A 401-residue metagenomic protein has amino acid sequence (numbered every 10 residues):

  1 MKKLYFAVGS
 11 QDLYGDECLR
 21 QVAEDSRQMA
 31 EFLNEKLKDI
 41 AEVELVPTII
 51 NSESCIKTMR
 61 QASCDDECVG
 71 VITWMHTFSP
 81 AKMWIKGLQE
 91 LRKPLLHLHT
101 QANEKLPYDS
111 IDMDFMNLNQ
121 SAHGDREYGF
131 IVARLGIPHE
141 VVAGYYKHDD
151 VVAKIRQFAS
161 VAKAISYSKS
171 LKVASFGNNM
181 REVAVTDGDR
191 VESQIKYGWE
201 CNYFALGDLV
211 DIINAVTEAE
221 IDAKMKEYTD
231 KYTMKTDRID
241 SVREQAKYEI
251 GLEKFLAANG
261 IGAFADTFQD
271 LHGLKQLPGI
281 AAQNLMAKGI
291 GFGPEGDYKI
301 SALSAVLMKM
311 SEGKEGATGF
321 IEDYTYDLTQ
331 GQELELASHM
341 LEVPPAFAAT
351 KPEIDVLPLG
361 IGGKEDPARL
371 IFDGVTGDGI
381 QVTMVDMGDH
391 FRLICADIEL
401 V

Functional and structural regions predicted by a protein language model:
M1-A263: Metallocofactor- and cofactor-centric catalytic cores in central/energy metabolism, strongly enriched
H76, K93, H99, L106-A122 (+4 more regions): Anaerobic metallocofactor- and corrinoid-dependent redox/one-carbon enzyme cores, especially those from methanogenesis
